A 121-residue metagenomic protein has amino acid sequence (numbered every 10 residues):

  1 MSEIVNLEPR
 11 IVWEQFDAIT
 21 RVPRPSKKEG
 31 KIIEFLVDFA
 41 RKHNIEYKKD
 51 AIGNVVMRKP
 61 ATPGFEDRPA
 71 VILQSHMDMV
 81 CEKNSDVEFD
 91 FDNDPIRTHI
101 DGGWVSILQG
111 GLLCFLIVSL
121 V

Functional and structural regions predicted by a protein language model:
M1-E8, L36-V37, V80, D86-V87: Mixed-charge, polar/low-complexity N-terminal
M1-V22: N-terminal hydrophobic or amphipathic helices/low-complexity stretches enriched in small/hydrophobic/Pro/Gly
E3-L7, K27, G110-L112: Alpha-helix capping and helix-loop boundary segments enriched in small/acidic/polar residues
W13, D17, E34-V37, L116-V121: Predominant activation on well-ordered alpha-helical scaffold segments within soluble catalytic domains
D17-T20, A40, N44, C81: Structural signal for hydrophobic packing residues in well-ordered secondary-structure cores of soluble enzyme domains
V22-R24, K59, S75, Q109: Short glycine-centered, acidic/aromatic-flanked micro-motifs in structured strand/loop junctions that mark active-site
P25-P69: A non-catalytic alpha/beta surface segment that caps or lines the substrate-entry region of metallo-dependent hydrolase
F65-V121: Active-site metal-coordination/substrate-binding segment of hydrolases, especially metallo-dependent peptidases
